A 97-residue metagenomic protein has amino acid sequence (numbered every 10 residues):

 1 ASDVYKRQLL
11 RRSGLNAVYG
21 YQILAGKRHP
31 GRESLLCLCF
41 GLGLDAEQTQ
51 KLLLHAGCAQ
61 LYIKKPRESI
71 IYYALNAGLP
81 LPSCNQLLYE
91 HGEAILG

Functional and structural regions predicted by a protein language model:
A1-Y5: Short, small-residue-biased leader/transition segments that mark boundaries at the very start of proteins
K6, L35, I70: Generic structural marker for isolated residues within well-ordered, non-membrane alpha-helices of soluble domains
L10-P30, H55-G57: Recognition helix of helix-turn-helix/homeodomain-like DNA-binding domains that insert into the DNA major groove
L15, P30-E33, K65-S69: Alpha-helix N-cap/N′ positions at the starts of helices
N16, G31, G43-Q48, P80: Helix N-cap / loop-to-helix initiation motif
K27-F40: Short, basic-rich loop-to-helix N-cap that marks the start of a DNA-contacting helix
C39-L42, A74: Amphipathic alpha-helical interface segments used for dimerization/assembly
Q48-G97: Short amphipathic recognition helices of helix-turn-helix/homeodomain-type DNA-binding modules
